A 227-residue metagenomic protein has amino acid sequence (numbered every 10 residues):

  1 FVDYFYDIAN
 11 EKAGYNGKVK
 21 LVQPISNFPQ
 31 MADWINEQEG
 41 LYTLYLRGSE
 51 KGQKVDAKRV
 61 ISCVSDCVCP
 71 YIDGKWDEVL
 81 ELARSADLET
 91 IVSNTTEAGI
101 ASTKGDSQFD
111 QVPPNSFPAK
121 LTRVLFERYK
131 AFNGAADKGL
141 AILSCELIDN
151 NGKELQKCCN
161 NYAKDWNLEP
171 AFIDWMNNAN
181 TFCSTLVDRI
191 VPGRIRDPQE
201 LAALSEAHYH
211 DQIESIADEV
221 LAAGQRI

Functional and structural regions predicted by a protein language model:
V2-I227: Substrate/ligand-engaging "lid" and interaction regions
